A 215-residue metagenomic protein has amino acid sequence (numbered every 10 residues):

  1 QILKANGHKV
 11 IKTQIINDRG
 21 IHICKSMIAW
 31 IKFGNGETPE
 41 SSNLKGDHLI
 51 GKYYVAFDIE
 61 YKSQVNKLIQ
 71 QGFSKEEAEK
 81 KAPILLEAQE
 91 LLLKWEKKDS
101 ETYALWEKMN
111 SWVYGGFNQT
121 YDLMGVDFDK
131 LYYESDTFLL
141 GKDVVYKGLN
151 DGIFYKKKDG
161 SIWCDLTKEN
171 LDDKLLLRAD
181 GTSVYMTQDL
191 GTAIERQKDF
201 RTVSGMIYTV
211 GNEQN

Functional and structural regions predicted by a protein language model:
Q1-N215: NTP-dependent nucleotidyl-transfer catalytic core
